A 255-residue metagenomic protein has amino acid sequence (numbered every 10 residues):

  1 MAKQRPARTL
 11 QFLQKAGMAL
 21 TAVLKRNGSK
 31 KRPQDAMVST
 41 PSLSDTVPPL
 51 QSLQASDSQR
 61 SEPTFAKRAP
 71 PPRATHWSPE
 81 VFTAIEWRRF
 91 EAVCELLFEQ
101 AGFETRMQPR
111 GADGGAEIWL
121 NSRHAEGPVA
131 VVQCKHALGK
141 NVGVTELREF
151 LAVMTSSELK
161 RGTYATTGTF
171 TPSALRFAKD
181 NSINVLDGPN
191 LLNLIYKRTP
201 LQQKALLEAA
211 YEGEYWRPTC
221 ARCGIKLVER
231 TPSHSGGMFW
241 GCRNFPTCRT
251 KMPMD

Functional and structural regions predicted by a protein language model:
M1-G114, W119-D255: Mixed-charge (Asp/Glu-Lys/Arg
